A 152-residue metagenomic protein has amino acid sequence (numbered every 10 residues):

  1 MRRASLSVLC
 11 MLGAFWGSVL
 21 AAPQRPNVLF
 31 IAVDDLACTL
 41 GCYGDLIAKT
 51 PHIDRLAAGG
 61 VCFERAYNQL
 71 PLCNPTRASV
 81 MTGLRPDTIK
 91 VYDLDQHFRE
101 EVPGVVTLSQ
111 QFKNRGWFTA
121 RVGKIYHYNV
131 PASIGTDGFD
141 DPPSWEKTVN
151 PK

Functional and structural regions predicted by a protein language model:
R2, S18-K152: Formylglycine-dependent sulfatase
S7-W16: Bacterial N-terminal signal peptides
